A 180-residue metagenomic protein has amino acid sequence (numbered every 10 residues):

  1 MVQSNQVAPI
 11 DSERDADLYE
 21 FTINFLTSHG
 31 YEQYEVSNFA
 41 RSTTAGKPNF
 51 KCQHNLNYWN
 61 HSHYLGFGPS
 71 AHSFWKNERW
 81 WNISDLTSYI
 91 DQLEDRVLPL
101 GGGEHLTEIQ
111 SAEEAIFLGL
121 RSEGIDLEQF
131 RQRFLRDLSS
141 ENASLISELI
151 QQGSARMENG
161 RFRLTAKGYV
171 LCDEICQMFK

Functional and structural regions predicted by a protein language model:
M1-R136: C-terminal scaffold of the Radical SAM
V36, E141, N159-G160: Residue-level detector of family-conserved "landmark" positions at structurally sensitive sites
R136-Q151: Short amphipathic alpha-helical interaction segments
I150-G160: A short, conserved structural fragment
R161-T165: Minor-groove-contacting beta-hairpin "wing" of winged helix-turn-helix DNA-binding domains
K167-K180: Short, amphipathic alpha-helical interaction segments positioned at domain boundaries
